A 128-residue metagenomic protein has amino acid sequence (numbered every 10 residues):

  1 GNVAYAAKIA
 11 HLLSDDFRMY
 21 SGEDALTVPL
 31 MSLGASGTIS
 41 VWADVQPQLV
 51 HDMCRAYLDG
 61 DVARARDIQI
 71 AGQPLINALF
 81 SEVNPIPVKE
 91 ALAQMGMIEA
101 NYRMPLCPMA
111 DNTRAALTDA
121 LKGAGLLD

Functional and structural regions predicted by a protein language model:
G1-F80: Catalytic alpha/beta core domains of metabolic enzymes, predominantly
V28, E90, D119: Surface-exposed charge patches
M31-A35, Q73-L106: Conserved short secondary-structure transition element at the edge of the structured enzyme core that lines
G34, G60, G96, G123-G125: Glycine-centered helix-boundary capping/hinge motifs
G60, V83, M109-N112: Short coil/turn linker and secondary-structure boundary residues
I98-D128: Flexible C-terminal active-site loop/helix
